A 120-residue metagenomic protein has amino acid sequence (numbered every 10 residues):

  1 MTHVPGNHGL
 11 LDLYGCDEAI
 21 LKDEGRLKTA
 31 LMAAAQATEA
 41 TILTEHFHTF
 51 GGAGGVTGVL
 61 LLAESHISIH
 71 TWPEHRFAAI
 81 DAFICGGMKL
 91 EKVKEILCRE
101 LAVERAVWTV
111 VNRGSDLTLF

Functional and structural regions predicted by a protein language model:
M1-F120: Polybasic/polar functional segments that serve as interface/processing modules
